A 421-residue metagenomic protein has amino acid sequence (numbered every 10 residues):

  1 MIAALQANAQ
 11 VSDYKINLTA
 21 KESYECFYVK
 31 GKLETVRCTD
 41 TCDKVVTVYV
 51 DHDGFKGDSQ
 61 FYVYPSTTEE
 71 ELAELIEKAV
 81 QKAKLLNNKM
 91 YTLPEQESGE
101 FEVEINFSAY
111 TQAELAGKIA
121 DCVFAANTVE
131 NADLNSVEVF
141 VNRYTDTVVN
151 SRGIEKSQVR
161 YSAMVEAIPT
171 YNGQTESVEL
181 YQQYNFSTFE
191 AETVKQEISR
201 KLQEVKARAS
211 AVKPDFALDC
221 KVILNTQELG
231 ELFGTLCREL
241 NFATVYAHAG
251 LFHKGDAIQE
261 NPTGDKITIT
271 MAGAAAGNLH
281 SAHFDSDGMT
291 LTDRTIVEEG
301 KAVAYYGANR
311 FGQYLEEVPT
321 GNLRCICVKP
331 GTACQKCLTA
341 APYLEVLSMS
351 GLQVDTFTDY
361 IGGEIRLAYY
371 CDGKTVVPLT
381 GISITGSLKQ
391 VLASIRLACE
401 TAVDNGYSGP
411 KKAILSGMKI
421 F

Functional and structural regions predicted by a protein language model:
M1-A274, A282, E299, V391 (+2 more regions): Active-site bordering "gate/hinge" segments that shape substrate access to catalytic or cofactor-binding pockets
A257-F421: Dual-mode signal for accessory low-complexity, basic/Gly-rich regions
